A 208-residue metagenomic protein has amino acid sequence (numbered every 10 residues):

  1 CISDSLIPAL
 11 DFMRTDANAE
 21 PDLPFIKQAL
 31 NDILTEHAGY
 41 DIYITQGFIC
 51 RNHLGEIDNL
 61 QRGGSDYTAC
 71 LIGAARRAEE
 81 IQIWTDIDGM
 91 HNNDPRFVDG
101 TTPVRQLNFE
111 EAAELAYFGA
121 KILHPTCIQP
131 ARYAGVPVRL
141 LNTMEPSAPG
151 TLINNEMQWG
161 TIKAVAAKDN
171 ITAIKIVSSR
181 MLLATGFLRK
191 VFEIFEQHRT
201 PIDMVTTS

Functional and structural regions predicted by a protein language model:
C1-L123, C127-I128: Nucleotide/pyrophosphate-binding catalytic subdomain
A9, H91, L140-E156: Terminal amphipathic helices with adjacent charged low-complexity linkers/tails
D41-I44, D58, E79-Q82, D88-G89 (+6 more regions): Structural motif
I49-C50, S65, R77, D88-G89 (+4 more regions): Short, glycine-/Ser/Thr-/acidic-enriched flexible segments
H124, G135-N142: Acidic/polar loop patches that form or flank catalytic/metal-binding clefts of enzymes that bind anionic ligands
T151-S208: A conserved regulatory-domain signal marking ACT and ACT-like small-molecule sensing domains and adjacent regulatory
